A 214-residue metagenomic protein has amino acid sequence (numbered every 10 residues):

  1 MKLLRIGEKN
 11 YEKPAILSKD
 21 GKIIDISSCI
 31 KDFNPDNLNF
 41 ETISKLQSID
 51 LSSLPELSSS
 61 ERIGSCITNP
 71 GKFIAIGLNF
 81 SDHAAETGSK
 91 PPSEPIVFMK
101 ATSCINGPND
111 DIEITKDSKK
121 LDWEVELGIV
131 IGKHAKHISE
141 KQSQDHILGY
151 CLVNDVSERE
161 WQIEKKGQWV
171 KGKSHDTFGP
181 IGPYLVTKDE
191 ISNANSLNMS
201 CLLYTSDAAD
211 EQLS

Functional and structural regions predicted by a protein language model:
M1-P95, S192: N-terminal non-catalytic cap/leader segment that marks the start of a structured domain
L17, V130, D210-E211: Short stretches within intrinsically disordered, low-complexity N-terminal or propeptide regions
P70-S206: Glycine-enriched loop-and-adjacent helix/strand subsegments that border the catalytic/binding cleft of enzyme cores
Y204, A208-S214: Single conserved hydrophobic/aromatic residue that forms the stacking wall/gate of nucleotide- or nucleobase-binding
